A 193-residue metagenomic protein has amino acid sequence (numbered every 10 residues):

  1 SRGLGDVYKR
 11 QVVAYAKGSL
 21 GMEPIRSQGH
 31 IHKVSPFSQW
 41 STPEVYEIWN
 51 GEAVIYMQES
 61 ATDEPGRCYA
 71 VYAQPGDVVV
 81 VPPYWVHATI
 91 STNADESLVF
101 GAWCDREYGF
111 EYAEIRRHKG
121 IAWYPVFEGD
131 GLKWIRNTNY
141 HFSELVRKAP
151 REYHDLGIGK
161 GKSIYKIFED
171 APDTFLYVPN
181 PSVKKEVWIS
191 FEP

Functional and structural regions predicted by a protein language model:
G3-Y8: Short, small-residue-biased leader/transition segments that mark boundaries at the very start of proteins
V12-S41: Conserved short histidine dyad/triad with adjacent acidic residue
Y15, Q39-S60: Short, conserved beta-strand element in jelly-roll/cupin
W49, M57-E59, P83, S91 (+1 more regions): Short, structured patches in soluble enzyme cores that scaffold and shape functional sites
Q58-C68: Short, structured beta-strand/loop micro-motifs enriched in basic residues and often containing a Trp
D63, T92-P193: Double-stranded beta-helix
Y72-N93: Conserved metal-binding segment of the jelly-roll/cupin
